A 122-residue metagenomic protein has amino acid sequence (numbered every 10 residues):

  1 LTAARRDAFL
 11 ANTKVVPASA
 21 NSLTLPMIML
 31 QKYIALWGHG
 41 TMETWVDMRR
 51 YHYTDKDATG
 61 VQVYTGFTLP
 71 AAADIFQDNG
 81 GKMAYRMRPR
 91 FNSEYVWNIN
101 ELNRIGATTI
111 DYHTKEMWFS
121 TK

Functional and structural regions predicted by a protein language model:
L1-K122: C-terminal functional modules
